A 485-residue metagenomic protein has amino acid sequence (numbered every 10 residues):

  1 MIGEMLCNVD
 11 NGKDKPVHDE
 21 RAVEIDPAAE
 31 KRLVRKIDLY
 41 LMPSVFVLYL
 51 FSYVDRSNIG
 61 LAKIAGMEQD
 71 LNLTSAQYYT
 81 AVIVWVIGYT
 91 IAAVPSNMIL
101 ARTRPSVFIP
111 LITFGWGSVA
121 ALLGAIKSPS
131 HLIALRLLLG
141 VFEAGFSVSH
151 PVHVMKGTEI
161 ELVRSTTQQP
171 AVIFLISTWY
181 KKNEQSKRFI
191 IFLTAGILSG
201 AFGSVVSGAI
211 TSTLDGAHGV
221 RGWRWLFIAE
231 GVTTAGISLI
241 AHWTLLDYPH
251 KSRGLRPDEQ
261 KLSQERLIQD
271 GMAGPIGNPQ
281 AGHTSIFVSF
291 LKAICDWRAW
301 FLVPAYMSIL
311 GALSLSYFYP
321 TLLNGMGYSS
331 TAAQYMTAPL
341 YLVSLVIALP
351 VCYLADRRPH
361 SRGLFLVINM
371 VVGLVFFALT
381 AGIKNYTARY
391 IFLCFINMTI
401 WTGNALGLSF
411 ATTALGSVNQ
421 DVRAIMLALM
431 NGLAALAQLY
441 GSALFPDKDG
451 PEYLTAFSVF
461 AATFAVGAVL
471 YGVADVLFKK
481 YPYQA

Functional and structural regions predicted by a protein language model:
M1-I59, Q69: Cytosolic juxtamembrane N-terminal segment immediately preceding the first transmembrane helix of multi-pass
H18-L39, R253-F318, G325-Y328, M426 (+1 more regions): Flexible cytoplasmic loops linking transmembrane helices in multi-pass membrane transporters
G60-L61, S204, V288-Y353, L408 (+1 more regions): Extracytoplasmic gate region of multi-pass secondary transporters
L71-N72, P95, T103-R104, A125-H131 (+8 more regions): Helix-breaking motifs and short loop linkers at transmembrane-helix boundaries and internal kinks in secondary membrane
T90-I133: Conserved MFS/SLC helix-loop-helix module at the cytosolic interface between two early adjacent transmembrane helices
I91-R104, I347-S361: Helix-to-loop junctions at the C-terminal end of transmembrane segments in multipass secondary transporters
V107-A121, G363-A378: Structural signature of the two symmetry-related core transmembrane helices
V154-K156, I160, K182-I197, V205 (+4 more regions): Central mid-sequence intracellular linker of multi-pass
